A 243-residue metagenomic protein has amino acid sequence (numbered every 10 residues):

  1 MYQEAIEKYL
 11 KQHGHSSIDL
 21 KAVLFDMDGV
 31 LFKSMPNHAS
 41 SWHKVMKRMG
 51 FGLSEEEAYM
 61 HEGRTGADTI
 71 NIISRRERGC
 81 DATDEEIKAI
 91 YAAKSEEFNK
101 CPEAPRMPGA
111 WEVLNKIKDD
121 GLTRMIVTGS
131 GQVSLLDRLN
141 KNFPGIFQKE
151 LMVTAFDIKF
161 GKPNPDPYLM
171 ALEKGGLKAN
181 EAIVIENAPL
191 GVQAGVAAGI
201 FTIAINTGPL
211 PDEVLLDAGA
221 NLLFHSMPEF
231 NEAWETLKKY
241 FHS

Functional and structural regions predicted by a protein language model:
M1-K21, E85, W111, N115 (+1 more regions): Asp-based, Mg2+/Mn2+-dependent phosphohydrolase catalytic module
Y2-D120: N-terminal helical cap/lid subdomain that shapes the substrate entry/recognition surface in HAD-like hydrolases
D26, V30, T128, N187: Conserved G/P- and acidic residue-centered "switch" motifs that form tight phosphate/ATP-binding loops in soluble
L31, R106, R124, V184-I185 (+1 more regions): Conserved SAM-binding loop
Y59, G66-S74, T123-I126, N142 (+3 more regions): N-terminal-biased segments
D120-G121, A218: Structured helix-beta-strand junction loops
G121-T128, V133: A mid-sequence interfacial segment
